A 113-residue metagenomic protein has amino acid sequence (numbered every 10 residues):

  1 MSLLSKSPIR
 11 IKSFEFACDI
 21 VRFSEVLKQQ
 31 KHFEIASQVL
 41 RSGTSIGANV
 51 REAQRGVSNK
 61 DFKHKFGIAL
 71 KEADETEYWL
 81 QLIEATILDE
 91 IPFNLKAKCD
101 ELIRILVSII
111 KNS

Functional and structural regions predicted by a protein language model:
M1-E52, G56-S113: Short, C-terminally biased terminal segments at protein or domain edges
